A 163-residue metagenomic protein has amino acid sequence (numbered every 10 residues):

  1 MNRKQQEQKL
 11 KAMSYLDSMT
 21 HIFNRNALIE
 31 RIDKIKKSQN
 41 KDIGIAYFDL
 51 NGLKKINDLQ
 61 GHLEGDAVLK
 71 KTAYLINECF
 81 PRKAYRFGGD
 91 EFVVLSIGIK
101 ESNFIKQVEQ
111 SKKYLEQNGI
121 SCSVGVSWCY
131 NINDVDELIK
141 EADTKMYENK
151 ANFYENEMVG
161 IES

Functional and structural regions predicted by a protein language model:
M1-K9: Juxtamembrane or sensor-core-proximal signal-transducing alpha helices that couple sensory domains to cytosolic
Q8-E30, F48-H62, K70: Conserved nucleotide-binding and Mg2+-coordinating catalytic segments in signaling enzymes
K9, S14, D33-G44, F48 (+3 more regions): Nucleotide second-messenger and two-component phosphorelay signaling modules
A12-L16, I22, E30-D33, K37 (+2 more regions): PAS/LOV and related PAS-like sensory modules
L28, I32, L69, A73-I76 (+2 more regions): Heptad-repeat coiled-coil signal-transmission/dimerization helices
I45, K71-D134: GGDEF/GGEEF active-site signature
D58, I97, A151: Short, conserved catalytic or interaction motifs in soluble domains
H62, I105-K113, S127-S163: Catalytic-core segments of nucleotide cyclases and related cyclic-nucleotide turnover enzymes
